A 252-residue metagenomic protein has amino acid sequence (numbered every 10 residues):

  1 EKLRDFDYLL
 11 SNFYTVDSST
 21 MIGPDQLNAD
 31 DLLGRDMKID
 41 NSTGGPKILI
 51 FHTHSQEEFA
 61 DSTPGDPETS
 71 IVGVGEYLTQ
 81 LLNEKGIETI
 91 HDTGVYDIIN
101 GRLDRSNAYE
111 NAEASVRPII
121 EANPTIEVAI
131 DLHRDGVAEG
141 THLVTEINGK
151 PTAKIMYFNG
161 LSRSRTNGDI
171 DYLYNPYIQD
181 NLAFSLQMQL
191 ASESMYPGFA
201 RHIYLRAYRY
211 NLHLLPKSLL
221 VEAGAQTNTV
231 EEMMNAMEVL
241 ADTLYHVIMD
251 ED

Functional and structural regions predicted by a protein language model:
E1-H52, A60: Non-catalytic propeptide/linker segments at domain boundaries
K47-H52, I90, V128-H133, M156-F158 (+1 more regions): Soluble periplasmic/extracytoplasmic beta-strand elements of cell-envelope proteins
S55-E58, V95-I99, R134-E139, L161-R165 (+2 more regions): Solvent-exposed loop/turn segments at secondary-structure junctions within structured extracellular/periplasmic domains
T63-T145: Catalytic-core regions of hydrolytic enzymes
G65-G73, L103-E110, N175-A183, T227-N235: Soluble non-cytosolic domains of exported or imported proteins
A138-Y174: A short, glycine/acidic-enriched catalytic loop
P176-Y204: Active-site-adjacent substrate-binding region of metalloamidase/peptidase-like peptide-processing proteins
G198-D252: Active-site-adjacent mobile loop/cap segments within catalytic or ligand-binding domains
